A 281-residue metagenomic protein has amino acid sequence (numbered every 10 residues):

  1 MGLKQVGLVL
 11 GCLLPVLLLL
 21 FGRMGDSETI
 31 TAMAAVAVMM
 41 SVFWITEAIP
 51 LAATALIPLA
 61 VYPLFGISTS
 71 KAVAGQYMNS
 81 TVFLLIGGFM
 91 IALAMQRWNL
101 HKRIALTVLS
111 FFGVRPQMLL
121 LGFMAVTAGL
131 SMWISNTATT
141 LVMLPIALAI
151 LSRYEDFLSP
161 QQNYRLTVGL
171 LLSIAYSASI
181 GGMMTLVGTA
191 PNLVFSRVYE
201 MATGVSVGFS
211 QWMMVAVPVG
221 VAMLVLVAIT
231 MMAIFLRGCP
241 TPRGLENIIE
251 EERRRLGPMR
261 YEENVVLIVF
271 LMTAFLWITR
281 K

Functional and structural regions predicted by a protein language model:
M1-L3, M24-T31, F43-W44, K71-S80 (+2 more regions): Interfacial loop-to-helix junctions that mark the boundaries of transmembrane helices in multi-pass membrane
L3-L14, L20, R97-L100, N136 (+3 more regions): Juxtamembrane and boundary regions of transmembrane helices in multi-pass small-molecule transporters and channels
Q5-V16, T29-F65, N79-M90, V142-I146 (+2 more regions): Hydrophobic mid-bilayer segments of alpha-helices in multi-pass membrane transport proteins, especially secondary
V9-R23, V61-S68, R197-M201, T273-K281: Membrane-embedded alpha-helical segments in integral membrane proteins
F21, M39, A52-Q161, I268: Membrane-embedded alpha-helical segments and adjacent helix-loop junctions characteristic of multi-pass solute
V42-P50, V126-S135, A175-V187: Transmembrane alpha-helix interface/packing and boundary motifs in multi-pass membrane proteins, characterized by
S135, T189, V269-K281: Alpha-helical transmembrane segments and their membrane-interface junctions in multi-pass membrane proteins
